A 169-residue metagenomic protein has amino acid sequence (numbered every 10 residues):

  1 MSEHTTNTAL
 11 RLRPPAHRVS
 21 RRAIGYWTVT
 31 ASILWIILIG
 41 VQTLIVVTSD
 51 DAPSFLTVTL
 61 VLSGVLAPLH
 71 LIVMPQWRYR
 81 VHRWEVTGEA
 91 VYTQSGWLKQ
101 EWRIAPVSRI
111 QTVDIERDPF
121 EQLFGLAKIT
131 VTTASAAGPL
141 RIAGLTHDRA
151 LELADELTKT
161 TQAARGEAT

Functional and structural regions predicted by a protein language model:
M1-S108, T112-T169: N-terminal basic, Ser/Thr-rich segments that initiate or prime the first beta/alpha elements at protein or domain
